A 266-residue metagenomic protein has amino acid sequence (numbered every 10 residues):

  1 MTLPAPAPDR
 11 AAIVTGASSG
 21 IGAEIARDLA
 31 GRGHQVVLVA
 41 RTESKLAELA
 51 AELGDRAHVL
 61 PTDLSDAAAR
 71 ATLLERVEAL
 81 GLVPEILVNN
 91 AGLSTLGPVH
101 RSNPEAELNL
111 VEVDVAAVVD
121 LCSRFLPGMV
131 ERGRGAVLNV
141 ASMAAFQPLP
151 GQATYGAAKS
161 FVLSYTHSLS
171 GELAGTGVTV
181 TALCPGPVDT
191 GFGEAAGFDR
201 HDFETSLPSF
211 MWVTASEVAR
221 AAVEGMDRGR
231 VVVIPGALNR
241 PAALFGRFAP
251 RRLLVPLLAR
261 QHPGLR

Functional and structural regions predicted by a protein language model:
S18-S19: Conserved glycine-rich cofactor-binding loop
R32-E48: Conserved glycine-rich Rossmann-like NAD(P)H-binding loop of the short-chain dehydrogenase/reductase
N90-T95: Conserved NAD(P)H cofactor-binding loop of Rossmann-fold oxidoreductase domains
P98-V111: Substrate-binding pocket helix/loop in short-chain dehydrogenase/reductase
C122, A158: Active-site helix of classical SDR
S142: Residue(s) in the substrate-gating loop at a strand-loop-helix junction that position the organic substrate next
E172-A237, R252: SDR active-site lid
